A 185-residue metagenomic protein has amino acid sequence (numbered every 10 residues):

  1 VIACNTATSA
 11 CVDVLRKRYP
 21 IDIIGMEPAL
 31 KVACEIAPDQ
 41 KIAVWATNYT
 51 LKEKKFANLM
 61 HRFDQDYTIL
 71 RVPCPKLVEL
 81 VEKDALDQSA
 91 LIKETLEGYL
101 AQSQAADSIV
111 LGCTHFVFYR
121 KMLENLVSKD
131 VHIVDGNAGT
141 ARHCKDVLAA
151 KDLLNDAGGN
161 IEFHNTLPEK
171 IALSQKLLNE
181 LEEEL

Functional and structural regions predicted by a protein language model:
V1-L185: Non-catalytic structural scaffold of enzyme domains
